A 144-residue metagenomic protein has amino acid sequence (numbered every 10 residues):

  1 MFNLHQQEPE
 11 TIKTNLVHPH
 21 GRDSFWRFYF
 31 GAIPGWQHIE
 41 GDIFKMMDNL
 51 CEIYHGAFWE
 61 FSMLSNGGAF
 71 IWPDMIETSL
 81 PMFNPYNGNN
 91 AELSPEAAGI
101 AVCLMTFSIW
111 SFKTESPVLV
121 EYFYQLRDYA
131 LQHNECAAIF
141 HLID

Functional and structural regions predicted by a protein language model:
N3-E52: Negatively charged, low-complexity tracts enriched in Asp/Glu with abundant Ser/Thr
I12-K13, N66-G67, N90-L93: Short, functional N-terminal and low-complexity linear motifs
V17, R27, G31, M63 (+2 more regions): Compositionally biased, low-complexity repeat tracts
R22, H55-F58, A97-C103: Short runs of predominantly hydrophobic/aromatic residues within well-ordered alpha helices that form helix-helix
D23, A32-P34, S62-N66, F83 (+1 more regions): Short, Lys/Arg-enriched charge-dense amphipathic segments
R27, G68-F70, V120: Intrinsically disordered, low-complexity segments enriched in small/polar residues
I33-T78: Amphipathic, interaction-prone secondary-structure segments
S79-D144: Polybasic, proline/glycine-rich intrinsically disordered low-complexity segments
